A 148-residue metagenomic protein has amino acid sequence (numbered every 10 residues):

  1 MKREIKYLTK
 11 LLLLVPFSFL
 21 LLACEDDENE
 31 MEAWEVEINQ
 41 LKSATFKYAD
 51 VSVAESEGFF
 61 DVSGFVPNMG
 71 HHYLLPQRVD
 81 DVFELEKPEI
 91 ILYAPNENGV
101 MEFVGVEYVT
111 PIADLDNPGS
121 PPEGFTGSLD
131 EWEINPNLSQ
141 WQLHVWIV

Functional and structural regions predicted by a protein language model:
M1-L22: Sec-dependent bacterial lipoprotein signal peptides
R3, V82-F83, W132-N135: A general structural signal for short secondary-structure junctions and capping/turn motifs
L8, P67-N68, Q140: A composition/secondary-structure signal for short, hydrophobic, low-basic-content segments with alpha-helix propensity
L14, L85, G99-M101, I134-L138: A generic structural signal for short, non-catalytic loop/turn and secondary-structure boundary residues
S18-I38: Bacterial Sec-dependent N-terminal signal peptides
M31-E37, L115-V148: Helix-rich interaction surfaces within compact, conserved domain-sized segments that mediate assembly or partner
W34-S63: Extended, compositionally biased repeat/scaffold regions that form elongated interaction surfaces
S52-G119: Mature extracytoplasmic domains of secretory-pathway proteins
